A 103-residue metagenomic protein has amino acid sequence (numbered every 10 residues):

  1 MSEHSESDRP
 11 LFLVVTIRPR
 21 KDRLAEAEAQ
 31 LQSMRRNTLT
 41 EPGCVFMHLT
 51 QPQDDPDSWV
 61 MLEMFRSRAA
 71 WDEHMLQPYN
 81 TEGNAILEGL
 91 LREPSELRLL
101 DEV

Functional and structural regions predicted by a protein language model:
M1-E6, H48-T50: Short beta-strand/turn micro-motifs at beta-sheet edges
E6, N37-V45, M64-R98: An amphipathic, aromatic/His-enriched active-site/gating alpha helix that lines ligand/cofactor pockets
L11-I17: Active-site-flanking beta-strand signature of metal-NTP-handling nucleotidyl enzymes and homologous cyclase-like
R18-A27: Short, surface-exposed ligand-recognition loops at beta-strand->loop->(often short) alpha-helix junctions that present
K21, D55-P56, S67-A69: Short, charged/polar surface micro-motifs in flexible loops or helix N-caps
R36-S58: Short, glycine- and small/hydrophobic-rich beta-strand elements in well-ordered beta-sheets
T50, L62, R98-L100: Solvent-exposed beta-strand sheet faces enriched in polar/charged residues
